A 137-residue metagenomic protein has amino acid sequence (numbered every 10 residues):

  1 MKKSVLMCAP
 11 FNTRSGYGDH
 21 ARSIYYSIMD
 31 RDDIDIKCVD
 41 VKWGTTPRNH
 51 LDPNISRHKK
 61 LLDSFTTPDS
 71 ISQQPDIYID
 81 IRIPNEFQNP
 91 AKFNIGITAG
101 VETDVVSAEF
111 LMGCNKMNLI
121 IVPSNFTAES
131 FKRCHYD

Functional and structural regions predicted by a protein language model:
M1-P75: N-terminal pre-catalytic "stem/leader" segment of glycosyltransferase-like enzymes
L6, T46-S130: Extended catalytic core of nucleotide-activated donor transferases of GT-like folds
P10, V41, A99, N125-F126 (+1 more regions): An acidic- and aromatic-residue-enriched active-site/binding cleft used to recognize and process polar
H20, E109-F110, C134: Short coil/turn segments at secondary-structure boundaries
I28-K37, N118-L119, N125, D137: Structural alpha-beta junctions
F131-D137: Short, intrinsically disordered, charge-balanced linker/junction segments flanking boundaries in proteins
